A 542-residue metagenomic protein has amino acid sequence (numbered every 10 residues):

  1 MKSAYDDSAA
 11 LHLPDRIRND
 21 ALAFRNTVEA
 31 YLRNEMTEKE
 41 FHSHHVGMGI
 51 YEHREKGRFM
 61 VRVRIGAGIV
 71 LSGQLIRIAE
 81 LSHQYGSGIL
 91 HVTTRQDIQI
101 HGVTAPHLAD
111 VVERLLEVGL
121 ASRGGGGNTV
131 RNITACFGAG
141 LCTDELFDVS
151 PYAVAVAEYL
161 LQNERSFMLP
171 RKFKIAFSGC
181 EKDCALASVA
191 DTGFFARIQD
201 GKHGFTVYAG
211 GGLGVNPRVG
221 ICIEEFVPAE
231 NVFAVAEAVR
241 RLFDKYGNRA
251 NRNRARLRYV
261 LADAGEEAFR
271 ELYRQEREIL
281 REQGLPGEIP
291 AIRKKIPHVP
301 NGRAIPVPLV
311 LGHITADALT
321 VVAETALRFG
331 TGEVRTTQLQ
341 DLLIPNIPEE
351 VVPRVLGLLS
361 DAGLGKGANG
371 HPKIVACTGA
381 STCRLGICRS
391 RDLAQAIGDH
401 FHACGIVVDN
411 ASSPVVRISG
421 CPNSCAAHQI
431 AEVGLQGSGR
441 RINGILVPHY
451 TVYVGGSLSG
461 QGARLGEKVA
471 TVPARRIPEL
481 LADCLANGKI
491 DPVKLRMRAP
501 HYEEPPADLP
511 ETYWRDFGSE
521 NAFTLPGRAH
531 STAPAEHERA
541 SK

Functional and structural regions predicted by a protein language model:
M1-K542: Peripheral terminal and linker regions in Fe-S/redox and tRNA-modifying enzymes
